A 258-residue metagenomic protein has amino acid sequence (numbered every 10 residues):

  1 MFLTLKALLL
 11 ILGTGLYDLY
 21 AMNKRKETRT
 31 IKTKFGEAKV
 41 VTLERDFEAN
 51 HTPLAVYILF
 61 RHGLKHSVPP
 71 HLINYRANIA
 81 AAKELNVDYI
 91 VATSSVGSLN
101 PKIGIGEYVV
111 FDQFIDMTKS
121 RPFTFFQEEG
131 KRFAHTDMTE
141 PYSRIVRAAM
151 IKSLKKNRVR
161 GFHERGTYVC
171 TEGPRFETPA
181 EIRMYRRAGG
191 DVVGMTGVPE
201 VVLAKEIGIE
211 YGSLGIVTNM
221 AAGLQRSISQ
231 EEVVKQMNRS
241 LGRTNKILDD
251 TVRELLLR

Functional and structural regions predicted by a protein language model:
F2-M138: Metabolite-binding pocket within alpha/beta catalytic cores that recognizes anionic/polar moieties
I79, I182, V198-V201: Generic hydrophobic/aromatic pocket-lining and core-packing "Φ" positions
K83-N86, R186, K205: Non-catalytic positions within long, well-ordered alpha-helices that form the structural scaffold/packing of enzyme
D88-Y89, D191, E210: Short acidic/polar active-site loop segments enriched in Thr and Asp
E140-R187: Active-site rim beta-loop-alpha module in soluble metabolic enzymes
M195-V233: Zn-dependent metallopeptidase/amidohydrolase metal-coordination segment
A222-R258: His/Asp/Glu-rich mid-to-C-terminal helical/loop segments that flank catalytic regions of hydrolases
